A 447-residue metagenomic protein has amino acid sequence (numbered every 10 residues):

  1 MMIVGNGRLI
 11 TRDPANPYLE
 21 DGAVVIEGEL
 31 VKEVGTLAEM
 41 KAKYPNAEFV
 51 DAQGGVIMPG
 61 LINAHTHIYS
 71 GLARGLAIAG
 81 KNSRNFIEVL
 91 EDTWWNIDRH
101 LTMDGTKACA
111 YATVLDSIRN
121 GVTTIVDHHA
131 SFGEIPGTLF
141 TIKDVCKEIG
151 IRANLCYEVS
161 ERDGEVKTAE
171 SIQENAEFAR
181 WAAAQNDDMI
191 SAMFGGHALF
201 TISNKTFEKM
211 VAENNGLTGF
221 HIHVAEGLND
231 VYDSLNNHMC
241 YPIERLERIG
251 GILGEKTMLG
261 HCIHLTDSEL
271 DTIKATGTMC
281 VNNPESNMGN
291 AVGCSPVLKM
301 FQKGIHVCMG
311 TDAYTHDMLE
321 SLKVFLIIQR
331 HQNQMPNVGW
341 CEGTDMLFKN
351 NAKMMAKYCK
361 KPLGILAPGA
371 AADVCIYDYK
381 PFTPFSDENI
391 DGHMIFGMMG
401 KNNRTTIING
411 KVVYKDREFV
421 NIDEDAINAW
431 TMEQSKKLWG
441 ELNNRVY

Functional and structural regions predicted by a protein language model:
M1-G22, E27-K32, L37, K43 (+1 more regions): Active-site microenvironment of metallo-dependent hydrolases
M2-N6, A42-E88, D104, Y111 (+1 more regions): Replace "His-x-His-based motif
G7, V24, E29, G54 (+14 more regions): Divalent metal-coordination and catalytic microenvironments
L72-T106, D163-G164, L228-G254, T276-M279 (+1 more regions): Active-site gating loops and adjacent loop-to-helix segments of metal-dependent hydrolytic enzymes
L76-H128, G133-I151, Q173-Q185, M432-K437 (+1 more regions): Alpha-helical scaffold segments that flank or form the walls of functional sites
H129, E134-H264: Metal-coordinating catalytic core of metallo-dependent amide/deamination hydrolases
G150, N214-G219, G251-E255, T272-V281 (+2 more regions): Glycine-enriched alpha-helix->loop->beta-strand junction motifs that scaffold or abut catalytic
R248-I252, P296-P381, I395-M399: His/Asp/Glu-enriched, well-ordered alpha-helical/loop segment that forms or immediately abuts the divalent-metal
